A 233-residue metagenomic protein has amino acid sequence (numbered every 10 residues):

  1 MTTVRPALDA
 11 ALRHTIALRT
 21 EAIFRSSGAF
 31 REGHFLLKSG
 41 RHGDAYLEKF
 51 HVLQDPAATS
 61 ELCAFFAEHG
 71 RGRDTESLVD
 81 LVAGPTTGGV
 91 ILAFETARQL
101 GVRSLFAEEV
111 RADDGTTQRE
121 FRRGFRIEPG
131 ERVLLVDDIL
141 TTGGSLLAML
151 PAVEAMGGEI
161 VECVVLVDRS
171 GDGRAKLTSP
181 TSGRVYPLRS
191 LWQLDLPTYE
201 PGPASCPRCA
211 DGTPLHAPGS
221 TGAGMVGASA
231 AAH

Functional and structural regions predicted by a protein language model:
T2-E76, T221-H233: Active-site-facing substrate-recognition patch
T2-I23, L150-H233: PRPP-dependent phosphoribosyltransferase catalytic core
E68, F94, R98, P151 (+1 more regions): Short, well-ordered alpha-helices that flank and scaffold nucleotide-derived cofactor binding pockets
T75-E76, G124-P129, M156, T178-G183: Solvent-exposed alpha-helices and their adjacent loops that cap or buttress functional pockets in soluble metabolic
E76-T86: Short glycine-rich phosphate-binding loop at a beta-alpha junction
D80, E131, V161: Conserved acidic residues
V90-L134, T141-L147: Short, glycine/charge-rich flexible loops or terminal/linker lids adjacent to PRPP-binding catalytic cores
